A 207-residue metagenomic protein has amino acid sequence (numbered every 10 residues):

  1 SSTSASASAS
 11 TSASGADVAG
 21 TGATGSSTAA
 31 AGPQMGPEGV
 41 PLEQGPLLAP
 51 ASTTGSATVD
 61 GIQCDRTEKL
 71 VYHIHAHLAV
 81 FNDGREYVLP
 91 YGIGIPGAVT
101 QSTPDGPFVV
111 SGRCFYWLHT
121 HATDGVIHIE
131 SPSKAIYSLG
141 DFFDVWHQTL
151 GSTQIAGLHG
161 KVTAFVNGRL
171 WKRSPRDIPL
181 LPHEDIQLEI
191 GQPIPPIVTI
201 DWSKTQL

Functional and structural regions predicted by a protein language model:
T11-L207: Ubiquitin-like/PB1-type beta-grasp interaction modules and other compact soluble beta-rich domains
